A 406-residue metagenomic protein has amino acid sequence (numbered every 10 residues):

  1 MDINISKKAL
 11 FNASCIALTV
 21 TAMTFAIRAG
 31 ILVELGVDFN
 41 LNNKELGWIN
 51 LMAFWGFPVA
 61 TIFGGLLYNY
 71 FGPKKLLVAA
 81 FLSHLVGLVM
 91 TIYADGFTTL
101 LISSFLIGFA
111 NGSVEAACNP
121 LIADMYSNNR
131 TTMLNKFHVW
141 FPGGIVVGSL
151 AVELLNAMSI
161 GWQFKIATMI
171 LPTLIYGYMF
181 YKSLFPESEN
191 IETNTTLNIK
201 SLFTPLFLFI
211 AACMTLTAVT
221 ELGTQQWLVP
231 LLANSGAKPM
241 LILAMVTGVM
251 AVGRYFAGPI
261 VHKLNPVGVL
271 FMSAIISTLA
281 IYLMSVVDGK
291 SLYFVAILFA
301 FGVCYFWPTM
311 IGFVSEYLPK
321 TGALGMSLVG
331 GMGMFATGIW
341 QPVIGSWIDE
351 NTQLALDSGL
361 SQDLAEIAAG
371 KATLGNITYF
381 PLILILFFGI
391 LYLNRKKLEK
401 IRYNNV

Functional and structural regions predicted by a protein language model:
A9-L41, N119, T224-V229, W340-I344: Extracytoplasmic
A26, A53-I62, V146, T247-Y255 (+1 more regions): Residue-level signature of mid-helix packing/kink "hotspots" within the transmembrane helices of 12-pass Major
R28-A29, F203-A251, W340-G345: Extracytoplasmic gate region of multi-pass secondary transporters
N40, G72, Y93-T98, S127 (+1 more regions): Helix-breaking motifs and short loop linkers at transmembrane-helix boundaries and internal kinks in secondary membrane
V59-T98: Conserved MFS/SLC helix-loop-helix module at the cytosolic interface between two early adjacent transmembrane helices
S103-V139: Cytoplasmic helix-loop-helix junction between adjacent transmembrane helices in 12-TM secondary transporters
N128-N129, M133-S188: Helix-loop-helix hairpin linking two adjacent transmembrane segments in secondary transporters
Q163-Y181, K371-N394: Symmetry-related core transmembrane helices of the 12-TM Major Facilitator Superfamily/SLC fold
